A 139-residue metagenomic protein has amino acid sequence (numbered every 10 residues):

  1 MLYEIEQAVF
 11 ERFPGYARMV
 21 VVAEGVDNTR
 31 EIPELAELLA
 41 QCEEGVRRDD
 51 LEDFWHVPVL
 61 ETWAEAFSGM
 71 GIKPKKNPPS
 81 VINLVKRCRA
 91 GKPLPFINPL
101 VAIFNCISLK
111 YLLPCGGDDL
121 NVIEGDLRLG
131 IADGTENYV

Functional and structural regions predicted by a protein language model:
M1-V139: Charge-biased, low-complexity intrinsically disordered regions
